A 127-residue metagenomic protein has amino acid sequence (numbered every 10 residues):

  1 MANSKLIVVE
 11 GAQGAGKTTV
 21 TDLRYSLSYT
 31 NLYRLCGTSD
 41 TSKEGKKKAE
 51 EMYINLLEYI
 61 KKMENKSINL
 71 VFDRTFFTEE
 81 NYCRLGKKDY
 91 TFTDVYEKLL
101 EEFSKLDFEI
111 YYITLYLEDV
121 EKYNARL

Functional and structural regions predicted by a protein language model:
M1-S4: Phosphate-binding P-loop
V9: Hydrophobic anchor at the beta1->P-loop junction of P-loop NTPases
A12: P-loop (Walker A) phosphate-binding loop of NTP-binding proteins
A15, T19-N69, N81-R84: Conserved substrate/cofactor phosphate-moiety recognition/catalytic segment in nucleotide-dependent phosphotransferases
A15, T78, D119: Feature marks short, surface-exposed loop/turn motifs that line or immediately flank catalytic pockets and channel
D73-R74, D94-R126: Conserved phosphate-donor/acceptor-positioning beta-strand/loop module used by diverse small-molecule
E79-Y82, E121-Y123: Short acidic/glycine-rich loop or secondary-structure boundary segments that cap or lie
E80-E97: A mobile, often basic/glycine-rich helix-loop segment that functions as the active-site lid/recognition loop
